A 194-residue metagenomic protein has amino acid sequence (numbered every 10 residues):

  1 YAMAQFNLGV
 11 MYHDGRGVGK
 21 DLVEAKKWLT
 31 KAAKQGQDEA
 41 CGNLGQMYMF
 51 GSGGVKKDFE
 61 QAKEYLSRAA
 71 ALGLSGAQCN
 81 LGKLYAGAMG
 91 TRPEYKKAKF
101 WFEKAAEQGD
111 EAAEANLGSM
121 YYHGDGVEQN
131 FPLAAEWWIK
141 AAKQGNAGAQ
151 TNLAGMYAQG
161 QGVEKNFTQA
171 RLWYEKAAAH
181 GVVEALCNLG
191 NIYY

Functional and structural regions predicted by a protein language model:
Y1, D14-R16, D21, K34-D38 (+11 more regions): Short helix-capping/linker turns of helical repeat alpha-solenoids
N7-D14, N43-F50, V55, N80-G87 (+4 more regions): Hydrophobic face of amphipathic alpha-helices that form TPR/SEL1-like repeat modules and related alpha-solenoid
K20-D21, K27, D58: Eukaryote-biased RCC1-like beta-propeller repeat architecture
